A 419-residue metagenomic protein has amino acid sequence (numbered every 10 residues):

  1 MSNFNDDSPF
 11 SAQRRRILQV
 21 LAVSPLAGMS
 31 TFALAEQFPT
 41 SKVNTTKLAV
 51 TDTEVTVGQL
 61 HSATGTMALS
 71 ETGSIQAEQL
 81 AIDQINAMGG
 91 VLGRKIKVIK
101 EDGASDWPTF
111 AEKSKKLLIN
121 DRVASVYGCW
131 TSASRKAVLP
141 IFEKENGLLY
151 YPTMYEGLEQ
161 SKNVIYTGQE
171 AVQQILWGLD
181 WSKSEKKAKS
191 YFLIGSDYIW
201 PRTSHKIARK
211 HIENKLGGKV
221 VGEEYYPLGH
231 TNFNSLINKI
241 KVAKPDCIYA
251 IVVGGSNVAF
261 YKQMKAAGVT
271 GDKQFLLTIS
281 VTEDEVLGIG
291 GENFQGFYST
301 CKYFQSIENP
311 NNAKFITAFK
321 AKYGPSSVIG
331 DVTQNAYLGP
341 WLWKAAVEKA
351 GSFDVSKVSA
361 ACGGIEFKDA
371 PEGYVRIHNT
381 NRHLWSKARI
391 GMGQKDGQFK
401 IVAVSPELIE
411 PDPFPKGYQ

Functional and structural regions predicted by a protein language model:
M1-T31: N-terminal secretory signal peptides
K42-A77, E101-P108, W130, I194-R202 (+2 more regions): Extracytoplasmic "Venus flytrap"
K42-V43, F110, T167-Y191, R202-T203 (+5 more regions): Hydrophobic alpha-helical segments within soluble ligand-binding/sensing domains
V43, L69-Q76, M88-L158, T167 (+2 more regions): Beta-alpha junction/loop-to-helix N-cap segments that form part of ligand/metal-binding clefts
V164-L228, C247, W343: An alpha-beta-alpha
H205-T300: Extracellular/periplasmic bilobed ligand-binding domains
M264-Y337, E348-G351, K400-Q419: Extracellular/periplasmic periplasmic-binding protein-like sensory domains
A321-T333, K344-V402, K416: Segments of small-molecule ligand-sensing domains
